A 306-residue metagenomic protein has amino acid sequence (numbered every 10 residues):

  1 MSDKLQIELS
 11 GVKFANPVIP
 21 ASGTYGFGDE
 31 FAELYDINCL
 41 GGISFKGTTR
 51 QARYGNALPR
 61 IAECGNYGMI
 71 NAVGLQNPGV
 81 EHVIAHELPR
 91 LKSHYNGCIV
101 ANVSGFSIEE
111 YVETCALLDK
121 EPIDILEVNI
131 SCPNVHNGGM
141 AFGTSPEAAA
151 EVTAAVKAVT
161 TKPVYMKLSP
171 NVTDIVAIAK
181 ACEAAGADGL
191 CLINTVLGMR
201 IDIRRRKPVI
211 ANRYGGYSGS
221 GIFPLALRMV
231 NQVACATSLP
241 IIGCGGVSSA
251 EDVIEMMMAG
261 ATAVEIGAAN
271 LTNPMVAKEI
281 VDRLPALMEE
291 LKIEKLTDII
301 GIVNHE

Functional and structural regions predicted by a protein language model:
M1-I99, G105-F106: N-terminal capping/small domains of soluble enzymes
I7-E8, V12, I84-Y95, D119 (+5 more regions): Surface-exposed amphipathic alpha-helices with a cationic face
E33, F106-I242, S248-T262, I266: Alpha/beta enzyme core
L40-G41, K46, G97, D124-L126 (+3 more regions): Short acidic/polar active-site loop segments enriched in Thr and Asp
T49-Y54, P133-V135, L197-R200, L271-N273: Short gly/pro/ser/thr-enriched loop/turn and capping motifs at secondary-structure boundaries
N56-N66, I201-G215, M257, A269-E294: C-terminal helical cap(s) of enzyme catalytic domains, especially alpha/beta-barrels
T297-E306: A short, charged, Gly/Pro-tolerant segment at domain boundaries
